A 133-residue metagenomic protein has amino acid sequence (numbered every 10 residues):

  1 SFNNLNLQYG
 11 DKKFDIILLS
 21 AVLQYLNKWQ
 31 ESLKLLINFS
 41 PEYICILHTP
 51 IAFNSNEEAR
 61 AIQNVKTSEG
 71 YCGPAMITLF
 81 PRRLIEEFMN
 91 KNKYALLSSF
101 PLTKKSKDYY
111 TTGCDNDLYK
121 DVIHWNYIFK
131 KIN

Functional and structural regions predicted by a protein language model:
S1-L7: Conserved SAM-binding strand-loop segment of SAM-dependent methyltransferases
Y9-K13: Glycine-rich phosphate-binding loop signature in dinucleotide/nucleotide-binding domains
D15-W29: A short SAM/SAH-binding and catalytic strip from SAM-dependent methyltransferases
Y25-S40, I46: A short, conserved alpha-helix within the catalytic core of class I
S40-K66: Conserved beta-strand signature within the Rossmann-like core of class I S-adenosyl-L-methionine
A61-L79: Acidic, Ser/Thr-rich peripheral helices and adjacent loops at domain boundaries
G73-L102: Short alpha-helix
F100, K105-N133: Core SAM-dependent methyltransferase catalytic element
